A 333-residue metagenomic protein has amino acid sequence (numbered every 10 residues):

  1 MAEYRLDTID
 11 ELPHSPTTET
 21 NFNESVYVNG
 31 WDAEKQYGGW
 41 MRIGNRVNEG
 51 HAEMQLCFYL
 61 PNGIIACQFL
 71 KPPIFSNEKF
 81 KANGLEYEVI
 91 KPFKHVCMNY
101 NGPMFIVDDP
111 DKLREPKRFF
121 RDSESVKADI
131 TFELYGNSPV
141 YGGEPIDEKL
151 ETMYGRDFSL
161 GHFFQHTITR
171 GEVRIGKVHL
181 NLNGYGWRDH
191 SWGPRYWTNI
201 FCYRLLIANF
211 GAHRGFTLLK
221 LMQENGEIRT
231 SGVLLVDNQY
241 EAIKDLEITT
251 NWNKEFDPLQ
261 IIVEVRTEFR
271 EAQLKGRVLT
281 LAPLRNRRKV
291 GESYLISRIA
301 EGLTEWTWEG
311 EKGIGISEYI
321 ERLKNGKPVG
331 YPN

Functional and structural regions predicted by a protein language model:
M1-N333: Structured soluble/peripheral alpha/beta segments that form catalytic or ligand/cofactor-binding pockets
